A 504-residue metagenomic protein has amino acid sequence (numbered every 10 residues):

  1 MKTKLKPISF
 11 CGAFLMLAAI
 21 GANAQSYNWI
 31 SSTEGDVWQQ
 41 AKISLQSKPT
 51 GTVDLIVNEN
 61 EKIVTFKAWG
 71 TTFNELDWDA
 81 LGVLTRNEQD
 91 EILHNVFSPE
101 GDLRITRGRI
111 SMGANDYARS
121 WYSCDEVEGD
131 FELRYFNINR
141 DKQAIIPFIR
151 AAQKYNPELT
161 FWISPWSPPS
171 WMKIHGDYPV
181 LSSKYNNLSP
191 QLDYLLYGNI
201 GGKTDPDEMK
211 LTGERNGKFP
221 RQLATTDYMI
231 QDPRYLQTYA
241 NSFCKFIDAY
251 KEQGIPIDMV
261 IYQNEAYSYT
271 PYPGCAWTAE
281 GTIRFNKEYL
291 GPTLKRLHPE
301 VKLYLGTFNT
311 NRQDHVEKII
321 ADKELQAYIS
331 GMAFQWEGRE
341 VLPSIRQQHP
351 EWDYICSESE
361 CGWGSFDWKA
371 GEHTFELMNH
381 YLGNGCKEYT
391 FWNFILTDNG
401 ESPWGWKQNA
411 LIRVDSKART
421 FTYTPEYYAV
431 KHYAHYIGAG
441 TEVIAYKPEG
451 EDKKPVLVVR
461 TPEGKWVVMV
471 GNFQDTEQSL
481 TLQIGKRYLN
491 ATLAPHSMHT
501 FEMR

Functional and structural regions predicted by a protein language model:
M1-S26: Bacterial Sec-dependent N-terminal signal peptides
E34-I257: N-terminal catalytic cores of secreted or lumenal carbohydrate-active enzymes
P49-E59, P147, K245, E288-Y289 (+4 more regions): Alpha-helical scaffolding within the catalytic cores of extracellular/periplasmic polymer-degrading hydrolases
T71, R104, F161, V260 (+4 more regions): Conserved, mostly hydrophobic/aromatic
N74-D79, A114-Y117, S167-W171, N264-Y269 (+5 more regions): Solvent-exposed loop/turn segments at secondary-structure junctions within structured extracellular/periplasmic domains
Q237-S365: Active-site neighborhood of glycoside hydrolase catalytic domains
D353-A429, A445-P448: Aromatic/acidic polysaccharide-binding cleft in carbohydrate-active enzymes
K447-G485, T492, H496: Carbohydrate-binding surface patches
